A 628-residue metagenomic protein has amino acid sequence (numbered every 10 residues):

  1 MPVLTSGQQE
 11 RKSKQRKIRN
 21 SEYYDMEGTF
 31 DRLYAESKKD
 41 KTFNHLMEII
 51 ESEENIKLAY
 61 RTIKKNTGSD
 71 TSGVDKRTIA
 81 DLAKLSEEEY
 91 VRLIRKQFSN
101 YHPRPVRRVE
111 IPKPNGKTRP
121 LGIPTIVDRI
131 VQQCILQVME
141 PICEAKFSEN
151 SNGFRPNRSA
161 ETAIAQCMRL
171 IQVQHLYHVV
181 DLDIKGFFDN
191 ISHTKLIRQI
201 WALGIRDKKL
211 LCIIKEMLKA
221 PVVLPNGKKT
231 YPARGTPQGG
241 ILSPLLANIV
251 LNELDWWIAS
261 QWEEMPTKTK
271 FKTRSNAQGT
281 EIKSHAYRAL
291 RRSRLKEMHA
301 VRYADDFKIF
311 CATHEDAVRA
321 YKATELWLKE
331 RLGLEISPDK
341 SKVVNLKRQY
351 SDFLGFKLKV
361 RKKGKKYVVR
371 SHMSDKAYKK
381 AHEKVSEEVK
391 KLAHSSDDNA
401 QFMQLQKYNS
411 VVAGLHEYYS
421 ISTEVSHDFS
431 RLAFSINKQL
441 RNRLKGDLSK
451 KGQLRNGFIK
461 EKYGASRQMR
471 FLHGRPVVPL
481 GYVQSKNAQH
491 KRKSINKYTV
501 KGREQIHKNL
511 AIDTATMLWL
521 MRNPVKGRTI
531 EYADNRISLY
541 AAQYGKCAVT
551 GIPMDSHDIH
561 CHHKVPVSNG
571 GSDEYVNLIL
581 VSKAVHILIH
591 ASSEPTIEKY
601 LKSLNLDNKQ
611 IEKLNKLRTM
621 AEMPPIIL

Functional and structural regions predicted by a protein language model:
M1-E88: Non-catalytic, polymerase-adjacent accessory regions of viral genome-replication enzymes
Y90, F98, P105, E149-N150 (+3 more regions): Conserved polymerase palm-domain catalytic core
D183, G551-K583, A591-I597: Histidine-centered nuclease catalytic patch
K219, P225-K228, L332-D397, S410-A413: A conserved non-catalytic segment of reverse transcriptases and RNA-directed RNA polymerases corresponding to the late
F402-Y463: Non-catalytic, peripheral interaction segments enriched in hydrophobic/basic residues
L432-S435, L444-G527: Extended C-terminal regions of large enzymes
T529-H560, S582-A584: Short cysteine-rich loop/turn motifs with clustered Cys
S568-V576, L588-L628: Polybasic, low-complexity binding patches
